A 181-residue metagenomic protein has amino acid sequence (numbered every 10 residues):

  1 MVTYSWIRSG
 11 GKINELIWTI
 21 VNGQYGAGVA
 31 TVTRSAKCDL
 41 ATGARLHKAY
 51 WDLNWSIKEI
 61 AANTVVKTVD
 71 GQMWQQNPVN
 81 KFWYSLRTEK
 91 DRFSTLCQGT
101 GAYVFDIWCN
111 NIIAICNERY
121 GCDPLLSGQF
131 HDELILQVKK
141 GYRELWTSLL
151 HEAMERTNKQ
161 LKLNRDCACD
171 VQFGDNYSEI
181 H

Functional and structural regions predicted by a protein language model:
M1-H181: Conserved catalytic core of nucleotide polymerization and phosphodiester-bond processing enzymes
